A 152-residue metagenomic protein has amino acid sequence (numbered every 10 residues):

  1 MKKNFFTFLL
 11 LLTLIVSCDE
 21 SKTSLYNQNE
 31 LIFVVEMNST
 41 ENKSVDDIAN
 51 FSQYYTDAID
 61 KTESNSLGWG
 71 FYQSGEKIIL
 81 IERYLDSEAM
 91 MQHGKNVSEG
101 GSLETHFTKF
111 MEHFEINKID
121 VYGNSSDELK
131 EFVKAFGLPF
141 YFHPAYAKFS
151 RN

Functional and structural regions predicted by a protein language model:
M1, G70, V97-S102: Hydrophobic alpha-helical segments with strong N-terminal bias
M1-K2, E20: Generic N-terminal leader/processing signal
K2-F8: Sec-dependent signal peptide recognition, specifically the positively charged N-region followed immediately by
F8-L10, K77: Residue-level detector of alpha-helix boundary/anchor positions
L10-S17: Hydrophobic h-region of N-terminal signal peptides that target proteins for export in Gram-negative bacteria
C18-I78, L85-K95, E112-N152: Short S/T/G/P-rich N-terminal loop/turn motif that feeds into the first structured element of a domain
Q92, S98-F110: Mid-chain, well-packed structural core segment of small domains
